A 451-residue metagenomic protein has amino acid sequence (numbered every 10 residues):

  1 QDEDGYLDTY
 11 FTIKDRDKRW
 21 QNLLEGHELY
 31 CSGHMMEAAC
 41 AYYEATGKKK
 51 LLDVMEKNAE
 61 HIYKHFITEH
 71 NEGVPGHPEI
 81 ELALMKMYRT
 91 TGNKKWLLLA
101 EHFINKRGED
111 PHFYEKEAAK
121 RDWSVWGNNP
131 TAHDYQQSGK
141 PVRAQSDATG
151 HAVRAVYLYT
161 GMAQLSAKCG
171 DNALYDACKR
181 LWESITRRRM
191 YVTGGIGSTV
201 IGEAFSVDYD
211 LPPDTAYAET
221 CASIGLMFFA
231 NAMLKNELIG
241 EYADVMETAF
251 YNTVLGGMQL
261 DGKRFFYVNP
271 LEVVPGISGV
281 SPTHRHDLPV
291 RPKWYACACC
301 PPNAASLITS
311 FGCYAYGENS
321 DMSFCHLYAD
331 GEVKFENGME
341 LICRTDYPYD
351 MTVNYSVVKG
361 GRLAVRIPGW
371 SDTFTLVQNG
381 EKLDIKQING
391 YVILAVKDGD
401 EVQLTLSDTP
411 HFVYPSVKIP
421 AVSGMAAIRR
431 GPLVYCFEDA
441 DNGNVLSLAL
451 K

Functional and structural regions predicted by a protein language model:
Q1-K451: Glycan-recognition and catalytic cores of secretory/periplasmic carbohydrate-active enzymes
